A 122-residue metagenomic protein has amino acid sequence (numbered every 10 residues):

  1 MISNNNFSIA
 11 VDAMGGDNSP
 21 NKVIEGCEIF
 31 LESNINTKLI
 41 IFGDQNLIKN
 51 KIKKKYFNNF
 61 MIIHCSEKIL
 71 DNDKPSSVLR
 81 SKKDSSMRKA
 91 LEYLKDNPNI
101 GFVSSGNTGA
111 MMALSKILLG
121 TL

Functional and structural regions predicted by a protein language model:
M1-S105, A110-I117: Contiguous, glycine/small-aliphatic-enriched amphipathic segments in soluble metabolic enzymes
L119-L122: A short alpha->loop->secondary-structure connector
